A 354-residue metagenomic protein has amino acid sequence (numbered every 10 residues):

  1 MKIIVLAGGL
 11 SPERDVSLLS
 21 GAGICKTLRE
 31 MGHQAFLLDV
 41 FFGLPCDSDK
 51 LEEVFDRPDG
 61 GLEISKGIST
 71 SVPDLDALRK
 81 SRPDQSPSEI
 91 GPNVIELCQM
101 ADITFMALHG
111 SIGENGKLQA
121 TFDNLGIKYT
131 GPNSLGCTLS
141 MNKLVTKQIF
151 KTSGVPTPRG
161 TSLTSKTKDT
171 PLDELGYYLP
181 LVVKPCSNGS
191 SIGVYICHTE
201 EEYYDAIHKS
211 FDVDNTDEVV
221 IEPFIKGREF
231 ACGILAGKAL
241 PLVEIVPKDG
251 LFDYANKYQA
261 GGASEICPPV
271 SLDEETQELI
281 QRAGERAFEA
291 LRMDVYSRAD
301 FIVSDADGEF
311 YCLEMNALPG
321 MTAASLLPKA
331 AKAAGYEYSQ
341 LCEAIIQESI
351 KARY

Functional and structural regions predicted by a protein language model:
M1-L135, L139-M141, V145, T152 (+2 more regions): ATP-binding N-terminal substructure of ATP-dependent carboxylate-amine bond-forming enzymes
I3-A7, S11, L19, G91-C98 (+3 more regions): Active-site nucleotide/adenylate-binding loops and adjacent lid/helix of ATP-dependent enzymes
A35, K128-Y129, T157, L181 (+1 more regions): Hydrophobic beta-strand scaffold residues
G110, S191, K248-L251, N316-A330: Glycine-rich phosphate/pyrophosphate-binding beta-alpha loops
L163, V194-T199, I234-A236, S304 (+2 more regions): Short beta-strand-to-turn element immediately C-terminal to the catalytic PLP-Schiff-base lysine in fold type I
H198-R282, E309-Y311: Phosphate-binding site of ATP-dependent enzymes
P223, C232, F288-M321, A331: Conserved metal-phosphate-binding beta-hairpin within the catalytic cores of diverse ATP-dependent phosphoryl-transfer
E244-S297, K329-Y354: Active-site "cap" helix and flanking loop/linker of ATP-utilizing ligase/carboxylase catalytic domains
